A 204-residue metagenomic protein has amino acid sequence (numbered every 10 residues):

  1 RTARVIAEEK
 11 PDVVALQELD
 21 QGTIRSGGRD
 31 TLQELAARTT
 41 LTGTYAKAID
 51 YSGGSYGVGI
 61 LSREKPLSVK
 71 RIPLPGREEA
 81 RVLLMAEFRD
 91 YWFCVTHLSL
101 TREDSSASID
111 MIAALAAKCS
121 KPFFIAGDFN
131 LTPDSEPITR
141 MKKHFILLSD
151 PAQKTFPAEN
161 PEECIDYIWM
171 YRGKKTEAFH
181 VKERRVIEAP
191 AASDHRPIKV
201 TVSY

Functional and structural regions predicted by a protein language model:
R1-R38, D50-S52, D110, Y204: N-terminal, active-site-proximal structural segment of metallo-dependent hydrolase catalytic domains
A15, I125-A126: Residue-level marker for buried hydrophobic side chains located in beta-strands that build the well-ordered beta-sheet
D20, K65, S99, F129-T132: Catalytic metal-binding/acid-base residues of hydrolase active sites
Q21, R71-L74, V95-E103: Surface-exposed cleft-lining segments at the edges of enzyme active sites
L41-L74: Catalytic-core segment of enzymes that process non-peptidic bonds
Y51-G53, G76-E79, R102-D104, P190-A192: Solvent-exposed loop/turn segments connecting transmembrane beta-strands in outer-membrane beta-barrel proteins
S62-L67, E79-V95, V202-Y204: Beta-strand-turn-beta hairpins that frame and shape the catalytic cleft of phosphate-ester-processing enzymes
R71-I72, S106, A114-F124, N130-Y204: Metal-dependent phosphoester-hydrolase catalytic domains
